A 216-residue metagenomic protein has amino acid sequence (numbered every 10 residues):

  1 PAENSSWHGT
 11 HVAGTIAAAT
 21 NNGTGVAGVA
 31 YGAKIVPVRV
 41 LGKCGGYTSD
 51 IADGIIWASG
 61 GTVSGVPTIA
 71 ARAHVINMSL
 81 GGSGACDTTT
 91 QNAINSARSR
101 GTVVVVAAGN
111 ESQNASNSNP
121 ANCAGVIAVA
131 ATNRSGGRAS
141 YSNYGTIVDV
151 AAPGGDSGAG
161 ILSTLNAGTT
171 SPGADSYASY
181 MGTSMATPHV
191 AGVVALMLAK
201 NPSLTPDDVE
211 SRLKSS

Functional and structural regions predicted by a protein language model:
P1-I51, I69-H74, S99, N122-G125 (+4 more regions): Subtilisin-like serine protease catalytic core
P1-S5, G60-R72, A167-Y177: Surface-exposed intrinsically disordered loops and tails
R39, N77-G81, V105-A108, A130-A131 (+1 more regions): A cross-family glycoside hydrolase active-site/sugar-binding cleft signature
S49-G60, Q91, N95: Amphipathic, non-transmembrane alpha-helical secondary structure
I55-D87, A107: Short acidic, glycine-rich surface-loop motifs adjacent to enzyme active sites
G84-A85, E111-A115: Active-site environment of divalent metal-dependent phosphoester hydrolases
C86-V106, N119, G125: Catalytic-core regions built around general acid/base machinery
T102, S118-A199, S203, D207-S211: Extracellular S/T/G-rich loop segment that most often corresponds to the catalytic His/Ser-adjacent loop
